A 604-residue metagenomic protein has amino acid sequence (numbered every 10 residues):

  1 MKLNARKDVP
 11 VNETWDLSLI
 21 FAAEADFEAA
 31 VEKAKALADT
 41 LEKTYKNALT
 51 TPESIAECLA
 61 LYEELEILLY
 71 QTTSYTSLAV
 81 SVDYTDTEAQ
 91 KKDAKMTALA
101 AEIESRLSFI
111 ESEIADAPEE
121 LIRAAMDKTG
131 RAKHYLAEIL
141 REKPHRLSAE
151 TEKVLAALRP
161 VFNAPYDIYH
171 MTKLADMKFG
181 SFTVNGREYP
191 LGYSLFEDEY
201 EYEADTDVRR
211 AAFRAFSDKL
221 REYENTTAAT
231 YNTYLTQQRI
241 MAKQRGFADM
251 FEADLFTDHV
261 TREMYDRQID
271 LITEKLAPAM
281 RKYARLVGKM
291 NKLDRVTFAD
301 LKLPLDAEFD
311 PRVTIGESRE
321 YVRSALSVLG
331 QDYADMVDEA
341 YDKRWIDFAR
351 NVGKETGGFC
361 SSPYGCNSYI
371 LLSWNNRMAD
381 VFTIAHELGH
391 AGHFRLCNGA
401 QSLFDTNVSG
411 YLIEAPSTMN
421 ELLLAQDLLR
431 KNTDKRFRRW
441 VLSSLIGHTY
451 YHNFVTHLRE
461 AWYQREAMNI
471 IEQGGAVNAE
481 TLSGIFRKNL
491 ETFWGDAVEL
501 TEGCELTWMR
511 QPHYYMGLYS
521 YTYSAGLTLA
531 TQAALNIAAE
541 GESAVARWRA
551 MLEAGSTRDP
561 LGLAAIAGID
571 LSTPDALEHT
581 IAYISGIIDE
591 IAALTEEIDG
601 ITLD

Functional and structural regions predicted by a protein language model:
M1-E308, R319, A593-D604: A well-structured
V9-V11, S18, A22, I114 (+11 more regions): C-terminal, non-catalytic "cap/extension" segments appended to globular domains
G246, N375-R395, S417, L422 (+1 more regions): Active-site recognition of the HExxH zinc-binding catalytic motif
K292-A325, A334, H393, V441-L442 (+2 more regions): Long, K/E/R/D-enriched contiguous segments that form extended
D310-I315, G365-A385: Short pre-active-site segment immediately N-terminal to the catalytic Zn-binding motif
P311-V313, I346-C366: Catalytic zinc-binding patch centered on the HExxH motif and its immediate surroundings that defines zinc-dependent
S324-D335, S361, H390, F394-S402 (+1 more regions): Conserved helix-loop functional segments at active or binding sites
V408-F437, I446-H448, H452, G526 (+1 more regions): Post-HExxH zinc-binding segment in Zn-dependent metallohydrolases
